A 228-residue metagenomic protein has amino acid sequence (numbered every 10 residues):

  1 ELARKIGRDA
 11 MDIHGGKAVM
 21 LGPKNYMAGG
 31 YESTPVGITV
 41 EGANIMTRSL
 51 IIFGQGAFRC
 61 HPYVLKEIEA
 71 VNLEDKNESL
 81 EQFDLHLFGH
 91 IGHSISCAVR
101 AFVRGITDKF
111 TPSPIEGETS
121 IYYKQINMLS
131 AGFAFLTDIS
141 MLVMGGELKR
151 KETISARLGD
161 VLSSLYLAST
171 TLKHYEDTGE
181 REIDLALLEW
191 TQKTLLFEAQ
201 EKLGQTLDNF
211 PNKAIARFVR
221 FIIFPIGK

Functional and structural regions predicted by a protein language model:
E1-K228: Flavin-dependent oxidoreductase catalytic core characteristic of acyl-CoA dehydrogenase/oxidase-like enzymes
